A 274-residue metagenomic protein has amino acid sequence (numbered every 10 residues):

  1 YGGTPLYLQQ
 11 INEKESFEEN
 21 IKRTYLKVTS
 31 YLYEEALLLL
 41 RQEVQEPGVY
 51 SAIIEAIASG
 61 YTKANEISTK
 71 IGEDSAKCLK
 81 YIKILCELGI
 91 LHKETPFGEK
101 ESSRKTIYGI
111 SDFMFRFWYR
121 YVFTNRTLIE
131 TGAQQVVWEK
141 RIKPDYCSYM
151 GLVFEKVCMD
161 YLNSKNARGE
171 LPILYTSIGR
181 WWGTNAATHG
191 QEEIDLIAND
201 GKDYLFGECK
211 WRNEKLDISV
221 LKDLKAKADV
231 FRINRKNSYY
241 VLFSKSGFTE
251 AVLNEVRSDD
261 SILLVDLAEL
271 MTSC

Functional and structural regions predicted by a protein language model:
Y1-L39: Amphipathic alpha-helical "lid/sensor" segments that cap RecA-like P-loop NTPase cores
E35-E46, E66: Short amphipathic alpha-helical boundary/capping segments
P47-A58, M159: Hydrophobic residues on short alpha-helical segments
G60-K70: Short acidic, hydrophobic short linear motifs in intrinsically disordered regions
I71-L88: Short amphipathic alpha-helical interaction segments
C86-G98: A short, conserved structural fragment
T95-I107: Short, Lys/Arg-rich nucleic-acid/phosphate-binding segment
T106-C274: A cross-kingdom feature that marks ATP-driven nucleic-acid transaction machinery
